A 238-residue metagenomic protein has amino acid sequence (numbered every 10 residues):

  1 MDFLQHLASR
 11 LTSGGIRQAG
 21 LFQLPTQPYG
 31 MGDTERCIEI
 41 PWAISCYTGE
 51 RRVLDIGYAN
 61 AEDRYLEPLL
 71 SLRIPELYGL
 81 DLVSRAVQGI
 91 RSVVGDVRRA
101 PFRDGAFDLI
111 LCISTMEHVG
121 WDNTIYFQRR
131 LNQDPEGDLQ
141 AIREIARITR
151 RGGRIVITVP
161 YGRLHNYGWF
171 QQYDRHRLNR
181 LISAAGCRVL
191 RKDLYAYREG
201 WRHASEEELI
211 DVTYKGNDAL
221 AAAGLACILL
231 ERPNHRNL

Functional and structural regions predicted by a protein language model:
M1-E50: Class I SAM-dependent methyltransferase Rossmann-like catalytic core, especially the SAM/SAH-binding loop
L54-R99: Class I SAM-dependent methyltransferase SAM/SAH-binding core
R98-L111: A short acidic, Gly/Pro-enriched loop at the edge of an enzyme's catalytic core that lines a small-molecule cofactor
L109-T115, W121: A short beta-strand submotif of the Rossmann-like class I SAM-dependent methyltransferase core that lines
H118-N123, D134: A short His-aromatic
Q128-R154: A short glycine-rich, Lys/Arg-flanked "PGG" loop and its adjoining helix->strand segment in the class I
E136, I157, G162-L181: Acceptor-substrate binding/catalytic loop of class I
H176-A185, L190-L238: A C-terminal cap/extension of S-adenosyl-L-methionine-dependent methyltransferases that defines the acceptor-substrate
